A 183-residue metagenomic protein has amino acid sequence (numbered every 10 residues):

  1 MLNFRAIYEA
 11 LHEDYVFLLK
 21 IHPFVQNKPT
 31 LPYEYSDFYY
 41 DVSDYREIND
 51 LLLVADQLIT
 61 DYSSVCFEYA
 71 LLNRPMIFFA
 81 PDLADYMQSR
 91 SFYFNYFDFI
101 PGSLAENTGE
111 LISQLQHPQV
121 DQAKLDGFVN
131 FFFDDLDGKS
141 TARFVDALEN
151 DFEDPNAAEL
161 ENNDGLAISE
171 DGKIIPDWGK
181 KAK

Functional and structural regions predicted by a protein language model:
M1-L31, A105, L136, T141-A142: Conserved catalytic-core segment of nucleotide-activated headgroup transferases in glycan assembly
L2-A6, D44-E47, S64, R90-S91: A generic local structural motif
E9, D50-L53, T60, S113 (+2 more regions): A broad, structural surface signal
E13-V16, Q57, F92: PLP-dependent class I/II
L18, P23-F67: Donor nucleotide-activated moiety binding/catalytic core segment of transferases that use nucleotide-activated donors
T30-D37, S64-F133: Catalytic binding pocket for nucleotide-activated donors in carbohydrate/polymer assembly enzymes
T108-K183: C-terminal amphipathic helix plus adjacent low-complexity, charged tail appended to glycosyltransferase catalytic
